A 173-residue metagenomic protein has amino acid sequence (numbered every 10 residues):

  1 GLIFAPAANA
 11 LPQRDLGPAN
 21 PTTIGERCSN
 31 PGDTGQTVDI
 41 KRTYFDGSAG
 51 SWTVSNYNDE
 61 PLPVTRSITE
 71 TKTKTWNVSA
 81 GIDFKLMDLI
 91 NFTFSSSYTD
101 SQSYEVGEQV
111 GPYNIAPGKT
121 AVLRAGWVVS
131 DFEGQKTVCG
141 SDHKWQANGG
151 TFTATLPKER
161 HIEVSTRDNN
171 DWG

Functional and structural regions predicted by a protein language model:
G1-P12: Secretory targeting and sorting signals
L11-T69, S103-G173: Core pore-forming/fusogenic effector modules of secreted, proteolytically activated toxins and immunity proteins
L62-N114: Membrane-insertion modules used to breach or fuse lipid bilayers
